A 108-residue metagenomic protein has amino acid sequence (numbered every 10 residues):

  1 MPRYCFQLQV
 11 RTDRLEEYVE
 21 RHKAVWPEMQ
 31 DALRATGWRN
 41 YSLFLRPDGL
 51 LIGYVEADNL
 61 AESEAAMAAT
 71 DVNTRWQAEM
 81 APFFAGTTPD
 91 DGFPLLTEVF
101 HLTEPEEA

Functional and structural regions predicted by a protein language model:
M1: Ligand/cofactor pocket segment of small-molecule handling proteins
Y4-Q9: Active-site-flanking beta-strand signature of metal-NTP-handling nucleotidyl enzymes and homologous cyclase-like
R14-R39: Short amphipathic alpha-helical segments
L15, I52, E62-E64: Intrinsically disordered, low-complexity acidic/polar segments
Q30-I52, E56-D58: Short, glycine- and small/hydrophobic-rich beta-strand elements in well-ordered beta-sheets
T36, A57-P94: An amphipathic, aromatic/His-enriched active-site/gating alpha helix that lines ligand/cofactor pockets
T88-A108: Short, low-order "capping/linker" segments at domain edges
